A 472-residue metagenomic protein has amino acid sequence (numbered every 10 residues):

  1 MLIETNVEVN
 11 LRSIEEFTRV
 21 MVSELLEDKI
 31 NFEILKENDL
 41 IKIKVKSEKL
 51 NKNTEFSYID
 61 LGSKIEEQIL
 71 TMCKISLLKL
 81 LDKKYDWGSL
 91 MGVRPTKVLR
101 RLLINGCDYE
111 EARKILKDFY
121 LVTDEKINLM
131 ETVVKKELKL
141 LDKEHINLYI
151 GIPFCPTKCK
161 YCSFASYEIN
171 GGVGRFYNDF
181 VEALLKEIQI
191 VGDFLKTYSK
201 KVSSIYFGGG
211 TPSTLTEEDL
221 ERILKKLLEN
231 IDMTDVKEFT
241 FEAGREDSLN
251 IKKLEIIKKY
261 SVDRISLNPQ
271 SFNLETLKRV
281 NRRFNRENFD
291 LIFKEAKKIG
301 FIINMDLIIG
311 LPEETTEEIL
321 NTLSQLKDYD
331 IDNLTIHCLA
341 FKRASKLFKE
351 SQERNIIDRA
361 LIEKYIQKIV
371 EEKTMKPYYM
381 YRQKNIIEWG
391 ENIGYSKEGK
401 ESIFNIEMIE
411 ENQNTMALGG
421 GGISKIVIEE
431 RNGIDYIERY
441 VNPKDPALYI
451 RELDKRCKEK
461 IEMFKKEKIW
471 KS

Functional and structural regions predicted by a protein language model:
M1-N105, E398-S472: Radical SAM enzyme core and accessory elements
L77-W87, I104-Y149: N-terminal [4Fe-4S]-dependent radical SAM core
G92-K97, E131-V134, A165: Short, conserved phosphate-binding/catalytic loop or strand-edge motifs used in phosphoryl-/nucleotidyl-transfer
R94-V98, L102, E111, I115 (+1 more regions): A general alpha-helix detector
H145-V181: Canonical Radical SAM [4Fe-4S] cluster-binding loop centered on the CxxxCxxC motif and its immediate flanking residues
S166-Y365: Conserved non-cysteine loop/helix-boundary elements of the Radical SAM core domain that shape
E275, R279, I309-T316, D332-I356 (+2 more regions): Flexible glycine/acidic-rich beta-alpha junction loops that bind and position SAM and/or redox cofactors in anaerobic
A360-R382: TRNA-binding/sensing appendages of the translation machinery
